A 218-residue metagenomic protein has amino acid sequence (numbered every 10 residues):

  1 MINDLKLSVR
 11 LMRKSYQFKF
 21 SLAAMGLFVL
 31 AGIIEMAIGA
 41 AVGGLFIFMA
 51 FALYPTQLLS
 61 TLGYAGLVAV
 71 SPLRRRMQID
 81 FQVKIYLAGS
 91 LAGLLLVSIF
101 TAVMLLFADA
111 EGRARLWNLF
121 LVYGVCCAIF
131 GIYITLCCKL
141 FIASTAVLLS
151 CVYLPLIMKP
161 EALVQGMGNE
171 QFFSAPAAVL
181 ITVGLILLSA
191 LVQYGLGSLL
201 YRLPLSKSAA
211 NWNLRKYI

Functional and structural regions predicted by a protein language model:
M1-A65, D80-I218: Hydrophobic alpha-helical transmembrane segments of membrane proteins
A69-R76: Short helix-to-coil transition segments within interhelical loops that connect adjacent transmembrane helices
